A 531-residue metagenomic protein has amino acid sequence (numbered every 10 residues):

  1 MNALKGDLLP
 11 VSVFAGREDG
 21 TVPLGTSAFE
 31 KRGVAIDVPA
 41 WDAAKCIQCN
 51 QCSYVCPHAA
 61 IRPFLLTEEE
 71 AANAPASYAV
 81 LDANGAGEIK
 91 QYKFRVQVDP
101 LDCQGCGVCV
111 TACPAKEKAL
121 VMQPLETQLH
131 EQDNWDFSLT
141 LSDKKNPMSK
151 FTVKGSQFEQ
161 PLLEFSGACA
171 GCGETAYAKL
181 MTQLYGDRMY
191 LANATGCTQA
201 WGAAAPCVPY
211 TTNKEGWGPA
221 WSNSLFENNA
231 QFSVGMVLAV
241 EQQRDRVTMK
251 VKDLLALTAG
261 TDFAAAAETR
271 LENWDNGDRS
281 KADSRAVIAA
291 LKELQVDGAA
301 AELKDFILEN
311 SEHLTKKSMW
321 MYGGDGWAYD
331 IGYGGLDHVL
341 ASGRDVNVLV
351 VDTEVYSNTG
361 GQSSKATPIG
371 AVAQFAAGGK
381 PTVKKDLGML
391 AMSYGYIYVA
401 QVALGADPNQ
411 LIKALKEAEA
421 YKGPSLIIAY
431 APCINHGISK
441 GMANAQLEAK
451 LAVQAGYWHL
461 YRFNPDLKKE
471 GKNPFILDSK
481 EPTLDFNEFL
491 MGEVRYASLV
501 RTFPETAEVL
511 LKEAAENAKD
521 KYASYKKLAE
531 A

Functional and structural regions predicted by a protein language model:
M1-D102, V110-M319, A371, I434 (+7 more regions): Ferredoxin-type iron-sulfur electron-transfer modules and their immediate structural context
A44-I47, A86, Q97-Q104, V153 (+8 more regions): Alpha-helix capping and helix-loop boundary segments enriched in small/acidic/polar residues
N50, G107, T175, Y333-G334 (+3 more regions): Residue-level marker for well-ordered alpha-helical positions
T198, G326, T353: Short, glycine/serine-rich, charged loops/turns that create anion-binding and catalytic segments at active sites
H313-M321, D330-D345, V351-K480: Glycine-rich ThDP/TPP pyrophosphate-binding loop and its adjacent helix/strand module within ThDP-dependent enzymes
